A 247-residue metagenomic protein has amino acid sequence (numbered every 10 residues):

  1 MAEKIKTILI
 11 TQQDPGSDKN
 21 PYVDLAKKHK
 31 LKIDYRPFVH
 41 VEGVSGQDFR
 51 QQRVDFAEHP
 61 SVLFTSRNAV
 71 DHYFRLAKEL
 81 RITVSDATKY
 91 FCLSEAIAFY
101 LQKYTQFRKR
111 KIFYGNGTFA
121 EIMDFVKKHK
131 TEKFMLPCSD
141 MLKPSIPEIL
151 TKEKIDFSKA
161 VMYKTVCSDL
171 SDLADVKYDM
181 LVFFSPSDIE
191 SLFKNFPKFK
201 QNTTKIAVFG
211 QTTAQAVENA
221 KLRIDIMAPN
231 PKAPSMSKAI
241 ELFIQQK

Functional and structural regions predicted by a protein language model:
M1-K247: Conserved beta-alpha
